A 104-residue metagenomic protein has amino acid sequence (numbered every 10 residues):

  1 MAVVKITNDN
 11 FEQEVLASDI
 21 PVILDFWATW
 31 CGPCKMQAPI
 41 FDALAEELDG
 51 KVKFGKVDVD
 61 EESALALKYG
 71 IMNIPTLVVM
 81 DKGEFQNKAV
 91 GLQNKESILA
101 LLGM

Functional and structural regions predicted by a protein language model:
A2, T7, W27, K53-G55: Conserved Rossmann-like nucleotide-binding pocket used by diverse enzymes that bind dinucleotide cofactors
V4-V22: A short beta-strand-turn-helix
D19, W27-W30, N73: Short pre-active-site segment immediately N-terminal to redox-active cysteine/selenocysteine motifs in thiol-based
D19-P21, A38-V57: Conserved helix-turn-beta segment immediately C-terminal to the redox Cys motif in thioredoxin-like folds
F26-I40: Conserved redox-active cysteine motifs that mediate thiol-disulfide chemistry, especially di-cysteine Cys-X(1-2)-Cys
V59-L65: Structural microenvironment flanking redox-active thiols in thiol-disulfide oxidoreductases
L65-I74, M80: Structural alpha/beta surface segment adjacent to cysteine/selenocysteine redox centers across thiol/disulfide enzymes
V79-M104: Non-catalytic, surface beta->alpha helical segment in thiol-disulfide oxidoreductase systems
